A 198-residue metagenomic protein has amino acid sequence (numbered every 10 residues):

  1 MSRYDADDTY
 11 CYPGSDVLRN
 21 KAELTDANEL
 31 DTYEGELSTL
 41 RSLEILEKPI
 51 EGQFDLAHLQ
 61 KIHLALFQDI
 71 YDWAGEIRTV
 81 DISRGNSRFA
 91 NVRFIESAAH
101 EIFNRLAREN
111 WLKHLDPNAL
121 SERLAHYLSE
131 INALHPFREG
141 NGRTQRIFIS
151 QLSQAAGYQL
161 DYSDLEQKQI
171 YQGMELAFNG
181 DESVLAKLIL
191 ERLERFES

Functional and structural regions predicted by a protein language model:
M1-S198: FIC/Doc superfamily catalytic core
